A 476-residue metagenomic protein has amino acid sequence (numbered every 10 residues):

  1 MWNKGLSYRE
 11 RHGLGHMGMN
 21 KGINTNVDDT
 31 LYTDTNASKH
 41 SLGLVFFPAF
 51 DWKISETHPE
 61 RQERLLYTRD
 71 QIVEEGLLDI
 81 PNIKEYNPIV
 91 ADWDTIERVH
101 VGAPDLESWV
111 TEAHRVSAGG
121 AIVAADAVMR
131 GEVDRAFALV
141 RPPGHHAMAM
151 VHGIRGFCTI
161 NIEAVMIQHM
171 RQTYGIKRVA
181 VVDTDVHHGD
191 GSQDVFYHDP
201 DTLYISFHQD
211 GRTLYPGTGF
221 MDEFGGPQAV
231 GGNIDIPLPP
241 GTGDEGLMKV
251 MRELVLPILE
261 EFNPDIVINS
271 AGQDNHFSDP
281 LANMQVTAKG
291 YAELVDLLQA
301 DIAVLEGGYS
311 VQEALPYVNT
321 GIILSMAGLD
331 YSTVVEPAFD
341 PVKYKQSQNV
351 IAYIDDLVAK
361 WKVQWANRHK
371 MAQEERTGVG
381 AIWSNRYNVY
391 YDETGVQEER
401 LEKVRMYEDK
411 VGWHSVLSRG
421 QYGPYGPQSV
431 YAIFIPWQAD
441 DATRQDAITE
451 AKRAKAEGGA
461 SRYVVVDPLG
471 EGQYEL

Functional and structural regions predicted by a protein language model:
G5, G13-G18, G22: Residue-identity detector for glycine
Y8, G22-V182, H187-L476: HDAC/HDAC-like amidohydrolase catalytic core signature
